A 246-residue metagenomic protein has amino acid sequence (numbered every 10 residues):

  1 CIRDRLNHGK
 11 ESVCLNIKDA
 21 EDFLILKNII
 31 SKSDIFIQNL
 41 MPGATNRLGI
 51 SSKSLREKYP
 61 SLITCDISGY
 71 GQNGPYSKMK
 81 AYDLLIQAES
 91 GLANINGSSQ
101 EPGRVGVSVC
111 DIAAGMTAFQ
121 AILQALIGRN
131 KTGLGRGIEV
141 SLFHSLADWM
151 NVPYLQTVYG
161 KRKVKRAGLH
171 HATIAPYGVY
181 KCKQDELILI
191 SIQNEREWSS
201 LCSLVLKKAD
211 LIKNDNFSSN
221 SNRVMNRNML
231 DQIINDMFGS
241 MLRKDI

Functional and structural regions predicted by a protein language model:
C1-I2: Short, small-residue-biased leader/transition segments that mark boundaries at the very start of proteins
L6-N46: Rossmann-like NAD(P)-binding element
A20-F23, K27, G103-G106, M116 (+7 more regions): Electropositive phosphate-/nucleotide-binding environments in soluble metabolic enzymes
F23, Q38, L48, I122 (+2 more regions): Generic non-transmembrane alpha-helix signal with a bias for helix starts/N-cap capping motifs
L24-S31, K53, E57-P60, K131 (+4 more regions): Replace "anionic and nucleotidyl ligands
K32, N46-I192, S200: Active-site-adjacent "lid/gating" segments in soluble enzymes
P176-I246: Aromatic-enriched alpha-helical interface/lid elements that frame and gate functional surfaces
